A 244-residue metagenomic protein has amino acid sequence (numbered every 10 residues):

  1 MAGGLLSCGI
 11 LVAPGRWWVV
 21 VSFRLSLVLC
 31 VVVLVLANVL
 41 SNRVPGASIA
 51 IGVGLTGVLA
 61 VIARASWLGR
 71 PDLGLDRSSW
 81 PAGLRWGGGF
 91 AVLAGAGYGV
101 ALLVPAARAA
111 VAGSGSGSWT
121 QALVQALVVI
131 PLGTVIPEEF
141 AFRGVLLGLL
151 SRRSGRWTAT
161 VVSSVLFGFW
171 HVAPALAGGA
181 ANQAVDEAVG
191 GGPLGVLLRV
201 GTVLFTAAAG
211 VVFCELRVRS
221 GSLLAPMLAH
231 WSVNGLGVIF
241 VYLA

Functional and structural regions predicted by a protein language model:
W17-L68, A82, W86, G115-Q125: Alpha-helical transmembrane segments in multi-pass membrane proteins
A37-N38, L59-S66, G97-L102, H171 (+2 more regions): Structural signal for membrane-spanning alpha-helices in multi-pass inner-membrane proteins, emphasizing helix cores
W67-D72, F142: C-terminal ends of transmembrane helices
R70-P137, R152, Q183-P193: Juxtamembrane helix-loop-helix connectors linking adjacent transmembrane helices in multi-pass membrane enzymes
V124-A244: Transmembrane helix-loop-helix hairpins at the membrane interface of multi-pass integral membrane proteins
